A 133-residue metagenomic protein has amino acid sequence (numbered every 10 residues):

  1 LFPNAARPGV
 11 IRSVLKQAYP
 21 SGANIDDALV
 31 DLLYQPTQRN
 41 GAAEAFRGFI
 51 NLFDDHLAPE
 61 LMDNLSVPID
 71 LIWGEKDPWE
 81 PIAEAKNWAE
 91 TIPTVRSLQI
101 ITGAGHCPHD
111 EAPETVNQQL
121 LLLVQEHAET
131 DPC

Functional and structural regions predicted by a protein language model:
F2-N64: Conserved alpha/beta-hydrolase catalytic His-Asp/Glu region
V14, L33, F46, L71-G74 (+3 more regions): Generic structural signal for small/hydrophobic residues in well-ordered secondary structure, especially within
N24, W79, C107: A short, conserved beta-strand element in the Rossmann-like catalytic core that flanks the donor/metal-binding loop
Y34, R47-I50, A89, G105 (+1 more regions): Generic hydrophobic alpha-helical scaffold/packing signal
N64-A104: Conserved loop-alpha-helix segment in the C-terminal half of the alpha/beta-hydrolase fold that carries the catalytic
T94-C133: Catalytic active-site module of serine/aspartate enzymes centered on a nucleophile-bearing elbow/loop
